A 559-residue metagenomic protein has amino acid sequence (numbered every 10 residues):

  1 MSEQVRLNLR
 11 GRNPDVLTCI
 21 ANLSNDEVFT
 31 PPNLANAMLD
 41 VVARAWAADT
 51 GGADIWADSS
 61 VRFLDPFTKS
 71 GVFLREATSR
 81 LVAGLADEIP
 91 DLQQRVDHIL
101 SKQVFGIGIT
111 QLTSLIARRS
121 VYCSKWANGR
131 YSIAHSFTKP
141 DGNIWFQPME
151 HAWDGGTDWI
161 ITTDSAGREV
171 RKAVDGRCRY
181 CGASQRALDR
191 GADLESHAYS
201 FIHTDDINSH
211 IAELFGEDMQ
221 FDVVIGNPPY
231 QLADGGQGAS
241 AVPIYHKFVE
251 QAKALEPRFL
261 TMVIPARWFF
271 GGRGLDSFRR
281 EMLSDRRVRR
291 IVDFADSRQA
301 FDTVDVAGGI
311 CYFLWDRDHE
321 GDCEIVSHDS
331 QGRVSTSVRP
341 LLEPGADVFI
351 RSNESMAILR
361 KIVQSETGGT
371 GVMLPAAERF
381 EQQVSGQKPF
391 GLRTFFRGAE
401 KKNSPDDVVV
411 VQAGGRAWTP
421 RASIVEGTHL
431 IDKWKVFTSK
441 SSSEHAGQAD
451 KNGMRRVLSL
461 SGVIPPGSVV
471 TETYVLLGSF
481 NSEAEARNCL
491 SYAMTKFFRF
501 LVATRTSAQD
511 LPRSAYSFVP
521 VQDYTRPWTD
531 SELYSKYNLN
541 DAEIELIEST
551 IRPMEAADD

Functional and structural regions predicted by a protein language model:
S2-R290, D296-A300, G309, D318-I325: SAM-dependent methyltransferase catalytic region
N25, N33, F215, M219 (+1 more regions): C-terminal substrate-recognition regions of SAM-dependent nucleic acid methyltransferases
M38, A117, C489, E545-E548: A structural signal for short hydrophobic/aromatic patches embedded in well-ordered alpha helices
L64, G226-N227, M373, N403 (+2 more regions): Selective for proline/serine-rich intrinsically disordered segments in cytosolic/nuclear regulatory regions
C123-S124, T495, P553-A557: A short structural micro-motif
E545-D559: Short, amphipathic C-terminal "tail helix"
